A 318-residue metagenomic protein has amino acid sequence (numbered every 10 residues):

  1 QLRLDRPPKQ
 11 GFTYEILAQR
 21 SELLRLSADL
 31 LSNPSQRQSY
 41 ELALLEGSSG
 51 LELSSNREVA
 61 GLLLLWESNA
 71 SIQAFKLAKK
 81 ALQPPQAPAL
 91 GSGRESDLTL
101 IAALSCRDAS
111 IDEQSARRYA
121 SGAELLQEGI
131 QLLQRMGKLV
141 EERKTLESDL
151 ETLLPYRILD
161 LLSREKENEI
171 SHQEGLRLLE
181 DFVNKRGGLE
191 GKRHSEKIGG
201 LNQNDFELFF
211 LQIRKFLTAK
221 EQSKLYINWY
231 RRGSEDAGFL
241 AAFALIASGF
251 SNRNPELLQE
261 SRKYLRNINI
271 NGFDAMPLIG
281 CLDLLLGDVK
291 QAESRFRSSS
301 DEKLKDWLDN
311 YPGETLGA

Functional and structural regions predicted by a protein language model:
L2-A70: J-domain (Hsp40/DnaJ) module recognition
K9-T13, P84-T99, L133-L146, R186 (+2 more regions): Flexible helix-coil transition and linker loops at the boundaries of alpha-helical arrays
L26, L53-L64, S96-S115, S148-Y156 (+2 more regions): "A position-specific structural signal for the A-helix of alpha-solenoid helical repeats
E67-A78, D112, R118-A120, L126 (+2 more regions): TPR-repeat structural position
I72, K76, N202-F216, K224-I268: Alpha-helical adaptor scaffolds
K79-Q83, R117-K138, L284, K290-K305: TPR/TPR-like (Sel1-like) alpha-helical repeat modules
P84, I130-L132, L225-G233, R262-N271 (+1 more regions): Solenoid-like repeat scaffolds
Q86-L98, L132-T145, N271-L282, D301-T315: Boundary/linker segments of alpha-helical solenoid repeat arrays
